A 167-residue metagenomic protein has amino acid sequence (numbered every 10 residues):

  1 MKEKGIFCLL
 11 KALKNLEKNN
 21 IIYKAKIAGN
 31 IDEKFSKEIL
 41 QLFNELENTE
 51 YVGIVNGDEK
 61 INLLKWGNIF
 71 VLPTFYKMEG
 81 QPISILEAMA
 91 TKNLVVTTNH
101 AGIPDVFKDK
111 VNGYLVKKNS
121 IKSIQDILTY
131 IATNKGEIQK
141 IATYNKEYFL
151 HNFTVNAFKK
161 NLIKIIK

Functional and structural regions predicted by a protein language model:
M1-N15, E79: A conserved mid-protein helix/loop that constitutes part of the nucleotide-sugar donor-binding site
L9-L13, A25, I124, L162: A structural motif in glycosyltransferase catalytic domains
K37-D58: Nucleotide-activated donor-binding/catalytic signature segment of Leloir-type glycosyltransferases, i.e., the conserved
N56-G67, A90, K108: Short acidic alpha-helix that forms the nucleotide-activated donor recognition element in Leloir-type transferases
K65-G80, N93: Acidic donor-binding loop of glycosyltransferase active sites
A90, L94-T97: Short hydrophobic beta-strand element within catalytic cores of glycosyltransferases and related nucleotide-activated
D109-K110, Y114-I121, Y130-K135: Conserved acidic donor-binding segment of nucleotide-sugar-dependent glycosyltransferases
S123, Y130, E137-H151, F158: A short, well-ordered alpha-helix in the C-terminal region of glycosyltransferases
